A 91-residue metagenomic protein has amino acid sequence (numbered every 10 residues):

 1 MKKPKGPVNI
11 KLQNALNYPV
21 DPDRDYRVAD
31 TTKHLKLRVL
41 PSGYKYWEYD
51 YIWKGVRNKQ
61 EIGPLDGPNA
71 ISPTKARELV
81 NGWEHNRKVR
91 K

Functional and structural regions predicted by a protein language model:
M1-K91: Basic/aromatic DNA-contact patch characteristic of tyrosine site-specific recombinases
